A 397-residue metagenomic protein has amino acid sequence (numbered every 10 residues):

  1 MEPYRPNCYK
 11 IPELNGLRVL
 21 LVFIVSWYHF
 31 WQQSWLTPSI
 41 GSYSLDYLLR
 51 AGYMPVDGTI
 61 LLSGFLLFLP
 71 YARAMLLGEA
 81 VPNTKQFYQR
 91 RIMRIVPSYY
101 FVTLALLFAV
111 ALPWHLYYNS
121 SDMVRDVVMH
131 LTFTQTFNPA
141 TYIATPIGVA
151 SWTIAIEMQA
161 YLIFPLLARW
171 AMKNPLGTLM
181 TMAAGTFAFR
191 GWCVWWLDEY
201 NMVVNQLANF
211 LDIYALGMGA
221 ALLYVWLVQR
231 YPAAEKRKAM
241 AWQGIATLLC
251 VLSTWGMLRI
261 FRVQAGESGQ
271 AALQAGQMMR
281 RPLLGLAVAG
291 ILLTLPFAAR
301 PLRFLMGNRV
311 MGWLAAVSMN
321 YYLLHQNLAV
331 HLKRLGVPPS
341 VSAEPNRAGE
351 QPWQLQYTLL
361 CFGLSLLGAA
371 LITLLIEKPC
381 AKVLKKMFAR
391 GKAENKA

Functional and structural regions predicted by a protein language model:
M1-G191, W195-L197, F210, A234-K236 (+3 more regions): Membrane-cytosol interface segments of multi-pass membrane proteins, especially ER/Golgi lipid-handling enzymes
Y9-P12, S44-V56, Y142-I156, W196-L216 (+2 more regions): Interfacial loop-to-helix transition and helix-capping segments at the boundaries of transmembrane helices
W35, V228, H331: Conserved protein kinase catalytic core
F68-M75, A109-L112, A168-N174, G219-R230 (+3 more regions): Structural signal for the C-terminal ends of transmembrane alpha-helices and the immediately following loop
R94, L106, V110, A171 (+4 more regions): Internal hydrophobic scaffold segments of catalytic domains
M123-V127, A160, T178, L227 (+3 more regions): Generic hydrophobic, helix-prone segments enriched in Leu/Val/Ile
A184, K236-S253: Signature aromatic-anchored transmembrane alpha helix within multi-pass, membrane-resident enzymes that catalyze glycan
Y214, I245-K378: Alpha-helical transmembrane segments of multi-pass integral membrane proteins
